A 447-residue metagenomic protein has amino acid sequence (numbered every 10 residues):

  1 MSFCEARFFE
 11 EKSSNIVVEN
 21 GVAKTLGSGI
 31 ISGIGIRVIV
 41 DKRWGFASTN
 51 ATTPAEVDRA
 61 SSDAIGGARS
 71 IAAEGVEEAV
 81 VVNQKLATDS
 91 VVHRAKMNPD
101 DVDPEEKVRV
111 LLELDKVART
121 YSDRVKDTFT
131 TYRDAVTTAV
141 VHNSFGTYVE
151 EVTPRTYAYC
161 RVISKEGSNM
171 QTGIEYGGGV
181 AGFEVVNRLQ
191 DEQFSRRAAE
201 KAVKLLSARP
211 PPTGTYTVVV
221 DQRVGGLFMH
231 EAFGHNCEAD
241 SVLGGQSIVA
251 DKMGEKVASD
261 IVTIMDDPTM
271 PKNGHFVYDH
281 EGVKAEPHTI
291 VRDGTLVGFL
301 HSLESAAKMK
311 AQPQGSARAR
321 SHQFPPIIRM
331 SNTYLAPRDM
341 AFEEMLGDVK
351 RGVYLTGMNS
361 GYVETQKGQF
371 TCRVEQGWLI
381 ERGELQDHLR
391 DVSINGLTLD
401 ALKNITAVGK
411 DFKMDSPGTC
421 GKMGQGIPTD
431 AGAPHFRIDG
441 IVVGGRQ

Functional and structural regions predicted by a protein language model:
M1-Q447: N-terminal small-residue-enriched
